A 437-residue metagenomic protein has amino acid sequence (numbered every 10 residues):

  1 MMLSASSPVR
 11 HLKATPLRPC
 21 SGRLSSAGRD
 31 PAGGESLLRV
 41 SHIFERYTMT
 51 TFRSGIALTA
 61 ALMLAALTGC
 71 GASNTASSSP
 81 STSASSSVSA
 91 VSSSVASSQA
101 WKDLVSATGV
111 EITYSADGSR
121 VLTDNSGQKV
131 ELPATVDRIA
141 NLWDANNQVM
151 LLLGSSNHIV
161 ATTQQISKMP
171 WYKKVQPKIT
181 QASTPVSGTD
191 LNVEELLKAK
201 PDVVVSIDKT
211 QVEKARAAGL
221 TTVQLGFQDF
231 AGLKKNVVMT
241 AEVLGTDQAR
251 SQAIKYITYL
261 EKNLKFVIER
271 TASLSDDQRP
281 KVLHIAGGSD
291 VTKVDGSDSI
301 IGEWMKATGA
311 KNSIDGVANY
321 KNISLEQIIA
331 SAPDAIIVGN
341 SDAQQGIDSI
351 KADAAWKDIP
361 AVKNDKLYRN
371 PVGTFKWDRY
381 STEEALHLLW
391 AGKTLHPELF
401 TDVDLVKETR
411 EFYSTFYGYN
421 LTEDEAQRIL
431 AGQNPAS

Functional and structural regions predicted by a protein language model:
R29-T48: Short, Lys/Arg-enriched N-terminal segments with co-localized hydrophobic residues within the first ~10-30 amino acids
T50-G71: Secretory targeting and sorting signals
G69-P80: Bacterial lipoprotein signal-peptidase II cleavage site
N125-G127, A182-E194, V317-L325: Short helix-initiation/N-cap motifs at beta->coil->alpha
K129, E213-V291, I314-D315, R369-A436: Extracytoplasmic substrate-binding proteins
N141-A199, V203: A short, structured surface patch at a secondary-structure boundary
S187-G188, N192-S206, L325-S341: Proline-aspartate-enriched helix->loop->beta-strand connector
K293-Y320: Alpha-helical, coiled-coil/dimerization segments enriched in small aliphatic residues
